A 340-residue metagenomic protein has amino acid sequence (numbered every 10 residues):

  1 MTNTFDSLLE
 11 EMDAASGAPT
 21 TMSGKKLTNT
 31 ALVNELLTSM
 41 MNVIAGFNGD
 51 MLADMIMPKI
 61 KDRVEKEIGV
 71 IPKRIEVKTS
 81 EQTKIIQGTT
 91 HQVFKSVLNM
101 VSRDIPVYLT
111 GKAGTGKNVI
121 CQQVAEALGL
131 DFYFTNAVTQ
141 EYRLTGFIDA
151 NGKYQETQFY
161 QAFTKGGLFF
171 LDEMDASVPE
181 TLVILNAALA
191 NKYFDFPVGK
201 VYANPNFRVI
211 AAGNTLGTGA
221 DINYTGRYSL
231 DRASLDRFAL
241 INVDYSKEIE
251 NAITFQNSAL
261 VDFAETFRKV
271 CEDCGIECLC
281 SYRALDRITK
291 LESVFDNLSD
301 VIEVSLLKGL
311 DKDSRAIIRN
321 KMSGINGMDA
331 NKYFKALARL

Functional and structural regions predicted by a protein language model:
M1-L340: C-terminal regulatory/interaction module of P-loop NTP-utilizing enzymes
